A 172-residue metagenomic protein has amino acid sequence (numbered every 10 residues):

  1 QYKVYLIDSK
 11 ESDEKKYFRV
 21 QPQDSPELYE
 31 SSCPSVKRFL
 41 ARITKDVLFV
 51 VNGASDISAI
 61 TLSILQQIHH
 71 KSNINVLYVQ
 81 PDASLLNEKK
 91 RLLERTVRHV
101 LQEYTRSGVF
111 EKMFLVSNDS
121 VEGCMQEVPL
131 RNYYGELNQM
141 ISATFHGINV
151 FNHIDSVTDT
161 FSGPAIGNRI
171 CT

Functional and structural regions predicted by a protein language model:
Q1-T172: Tubulin/FtsZ superfamily GTPase core signature
